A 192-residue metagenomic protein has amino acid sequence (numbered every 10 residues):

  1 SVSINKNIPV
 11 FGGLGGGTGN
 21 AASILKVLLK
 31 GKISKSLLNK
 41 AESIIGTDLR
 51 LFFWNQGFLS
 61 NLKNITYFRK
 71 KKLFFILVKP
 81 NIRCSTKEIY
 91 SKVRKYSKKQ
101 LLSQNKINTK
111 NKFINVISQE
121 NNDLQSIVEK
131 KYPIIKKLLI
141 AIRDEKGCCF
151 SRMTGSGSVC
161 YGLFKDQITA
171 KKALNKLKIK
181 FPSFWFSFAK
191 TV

Functional and structural regions predicted by a protein language model:
S1, V27-I45, D166-L177: Phosphate-handling active-site elements
S1-G12, L29-S36, F75, K79-I82: ATP-binding N-lobe of GHMP and related small-molecule kinases
G12-A41, L51: DPxDG-like acidic metal-binding loop motif
G16-G17, M153-S158: Glycine-rich beta-strand-to-loop/alpha-helix junction loops that act as flexible
F52-F150, K165-K178, S183, S187-V192: Conserved, helical-rich catalytic subdomain that frames metal- and/or nucleotide-binding sites in enzyme alpha/beta
Y161-L163: Short hydrophobic/aromatic beta-strand micro-patches that form the beta-sheet surface supporting nucleotide- or nucleic
